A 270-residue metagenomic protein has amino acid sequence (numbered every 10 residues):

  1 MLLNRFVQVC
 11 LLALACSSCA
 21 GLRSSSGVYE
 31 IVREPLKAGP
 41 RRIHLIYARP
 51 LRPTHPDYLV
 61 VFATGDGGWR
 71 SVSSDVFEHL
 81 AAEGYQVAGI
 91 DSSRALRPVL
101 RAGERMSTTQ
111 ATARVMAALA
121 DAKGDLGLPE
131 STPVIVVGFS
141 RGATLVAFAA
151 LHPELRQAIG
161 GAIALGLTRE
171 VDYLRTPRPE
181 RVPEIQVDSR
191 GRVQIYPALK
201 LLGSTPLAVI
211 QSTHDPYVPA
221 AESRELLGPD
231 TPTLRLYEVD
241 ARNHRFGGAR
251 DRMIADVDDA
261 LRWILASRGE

Functional and structural regions predicted by a protein language model:
L22-H55: N-terminal cap/lid segment of alpha/beta-hydrolase-fold proteins
R52-Y85, G89-S92: Short, surface-exposed "cap/lid" segments of acyl-processing enzymes
A81, H214-R235, R242, G247-G248: Active-site-adjacent alpha-helix of alpha/beta-hydrolase-fold enzymes
D91-T109: Cap/lid segment of the alpha/beta-hydrolase catalytic domain
E104-L128: Alpha/beta-hydrolase active-site loop
K123-V182: Primarily recognizes the serine-hydrolase "nucleophile elbow" in alpha/beta-hydrolase and SGNH/GDSL folds
D172-R224, G228: The feature captures the conserved acid-bearing segment of alpha/beta-hydrolase catalytic domains
P232-E270: C-terminal catalytic histidine-bearing segment of alpha/beta-hydrolase fold enzymes
